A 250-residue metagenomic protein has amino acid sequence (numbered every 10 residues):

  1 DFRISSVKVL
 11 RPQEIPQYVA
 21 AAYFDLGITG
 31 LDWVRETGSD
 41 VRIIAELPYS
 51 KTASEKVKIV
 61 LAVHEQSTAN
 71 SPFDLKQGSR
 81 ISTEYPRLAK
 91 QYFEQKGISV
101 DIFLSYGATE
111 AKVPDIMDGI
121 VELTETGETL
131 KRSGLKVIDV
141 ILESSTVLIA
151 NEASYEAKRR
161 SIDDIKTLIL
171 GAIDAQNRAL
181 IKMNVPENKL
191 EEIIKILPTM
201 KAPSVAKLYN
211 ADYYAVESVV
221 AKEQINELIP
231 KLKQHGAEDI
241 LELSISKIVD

Functional and structural regions predicted by a protein language model:
D1-I4, V9, I28-R42, E46-K58 (+1 more regions): Small-molecule-sensing regulatory modules
F2-Y23: Short, structured active-site "lid" loops
